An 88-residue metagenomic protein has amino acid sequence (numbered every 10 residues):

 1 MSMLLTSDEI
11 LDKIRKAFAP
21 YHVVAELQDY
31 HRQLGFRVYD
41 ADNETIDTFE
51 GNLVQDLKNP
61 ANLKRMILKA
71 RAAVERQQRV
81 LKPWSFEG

Functional and structural regions predicted by a protein language model:
M1, I14, A41-T48: A generic structural signal for ordered alpha-helices
M1-V24, L57-A73: Negatively charged, low-complexity tracts enriched in Asp/Glu with abundant Ser/Thr
A17, G35-V38, T48, S85: Intrinsic disorder/low-structure terminal segments
A25-E44: Short, structured protein-protein interaction patches enriched in aromatics and acidic/basic residues, typified by
E44-G88: Detector for the mature cores of small, proteolytically processed and post-translationally modified peptide effectors
